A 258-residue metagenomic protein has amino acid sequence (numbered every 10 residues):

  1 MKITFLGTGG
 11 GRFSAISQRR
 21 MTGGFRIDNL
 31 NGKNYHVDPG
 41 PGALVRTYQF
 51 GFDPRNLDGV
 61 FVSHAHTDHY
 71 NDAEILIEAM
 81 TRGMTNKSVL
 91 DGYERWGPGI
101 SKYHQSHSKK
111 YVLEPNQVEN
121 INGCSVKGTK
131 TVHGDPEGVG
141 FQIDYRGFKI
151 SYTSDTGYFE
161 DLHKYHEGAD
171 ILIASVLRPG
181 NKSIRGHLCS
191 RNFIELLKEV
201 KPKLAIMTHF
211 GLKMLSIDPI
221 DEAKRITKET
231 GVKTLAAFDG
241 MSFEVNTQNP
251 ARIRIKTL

Functional and structural regions predicted by a protein language model:
M1-F50, E137-S154, I171: Conserved beta-strand hairpin/beta-sheet module of binuclear metal-dependent hydrolase folds, prominently
H36-G40, D58-D68, S151-T156, L172-V176 (+2 more regions): Active-site neighborhood of phospho(di)ester-bond hydrolases with catalytic His/Asp-centered motifs
P41-D91, D170-L172: Active-site metal-binding motif and surrounding structural segment of the metallo-beta-lactamase
F52-R55, N122-C124, E167, V200: Structured loop/turn residues at beta-strand edges in well-structured enzyme cores
R82-Y93, V200-A205, V232: A short helix->loop->beta-strand "cap" motif at the edges of active sites that frequently abuts
T85-V139, Y145-R146, N246, I253-I255: Metallo-beta-lactamase
F159-S242: Cap/insert and terminal regions of metallo-dependent hydrolase folds
K233-L258: Binuclear metal-dependent phosphoesterase catalytic core
